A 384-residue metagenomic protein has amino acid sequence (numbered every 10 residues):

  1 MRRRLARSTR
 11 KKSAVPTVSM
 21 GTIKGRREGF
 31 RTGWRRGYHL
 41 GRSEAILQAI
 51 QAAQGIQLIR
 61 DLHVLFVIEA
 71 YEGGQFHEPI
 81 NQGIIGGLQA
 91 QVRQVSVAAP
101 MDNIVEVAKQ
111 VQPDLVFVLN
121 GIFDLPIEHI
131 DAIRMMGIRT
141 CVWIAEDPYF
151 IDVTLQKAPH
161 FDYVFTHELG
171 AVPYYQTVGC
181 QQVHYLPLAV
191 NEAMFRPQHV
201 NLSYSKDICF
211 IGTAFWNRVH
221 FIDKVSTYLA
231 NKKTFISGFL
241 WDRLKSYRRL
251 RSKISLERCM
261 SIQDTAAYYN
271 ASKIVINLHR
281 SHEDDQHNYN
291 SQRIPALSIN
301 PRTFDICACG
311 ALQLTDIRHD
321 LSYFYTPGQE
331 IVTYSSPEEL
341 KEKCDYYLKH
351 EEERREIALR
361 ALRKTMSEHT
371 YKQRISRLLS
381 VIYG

Functional and structural regions predicted by a protein language model:
M1-E44, H160, A171-V178, Q182: Helix-enriched interaction subdomains in cytosolic or periplasmic regions, typified by TIR/SEFIR signaling/NADase cores
I46-Q181, N191-R196: Extended catalytic core of nucleotide-activated donor transferases of GT-like folds
L58-E72, P79-A99, Q263-A266, N270-G384: Catalytic binding pocket for nucleotide-activated donors in carbohydrate/polymer assembly enzymes
Q89, R134, Q176-T177, S226 (+3 more regions): Anion (oxyanion) recognition and catalysis
Q94, F161-Y163, C180-H184, Y247-M260 (+1 more regions): Active-site regions of enzymes building and remodeling cell-envelope glycoconjugates
H129-V142, C180-L186, K224, D285-F304: A short, gly/pro- and small-residue-rich
V200-I274, R280, D284: Conserved catalytic-core segment of nucleotide-activated headgroup transferases in glycan assembly
